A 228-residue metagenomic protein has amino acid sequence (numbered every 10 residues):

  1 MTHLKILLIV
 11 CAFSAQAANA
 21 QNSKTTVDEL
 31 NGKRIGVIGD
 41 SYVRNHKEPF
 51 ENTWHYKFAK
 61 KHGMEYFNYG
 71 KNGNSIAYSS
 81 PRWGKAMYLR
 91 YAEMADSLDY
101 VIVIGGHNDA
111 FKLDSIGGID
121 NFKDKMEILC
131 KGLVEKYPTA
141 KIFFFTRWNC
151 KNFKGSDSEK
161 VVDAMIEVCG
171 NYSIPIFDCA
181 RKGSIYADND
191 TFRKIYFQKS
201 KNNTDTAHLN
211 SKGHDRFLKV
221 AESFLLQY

Functional and structural regions predicted by a protein language model:
M1-I38, Y42-F50, K60-M64, M94-S97 (+4 more regions): N-terminal secretory targeting modules
I9, S115-K123, G155-S158, A207 (+1 more regions): Flexible, glycine- and charge-enriched loops at secondary-structure boundaries
E29, R34-V37, Y42-D124: Conserved SGNH/GDSL esterase-like catalytic core that processes O-acyl groups on lipids and polysaccharides
I38-G39, F144-W148: Short beta-strands and strand-loop turn motifs
N68-G70, T146, D178-A180: Residue-level recognition of beta-strand->loop/alpha-helix junctions
D96-G106, Y137-I142, D188-I195: A structural motif
M126-C130, V162: Generic structural signal for well-ordered alpha-helices, preferentially at hydrophobic/aromatic core positions
N149-Y228: Catalytic His-Asp segment of secreted/periplasmic serine-dependent ester chemistry enzymes
